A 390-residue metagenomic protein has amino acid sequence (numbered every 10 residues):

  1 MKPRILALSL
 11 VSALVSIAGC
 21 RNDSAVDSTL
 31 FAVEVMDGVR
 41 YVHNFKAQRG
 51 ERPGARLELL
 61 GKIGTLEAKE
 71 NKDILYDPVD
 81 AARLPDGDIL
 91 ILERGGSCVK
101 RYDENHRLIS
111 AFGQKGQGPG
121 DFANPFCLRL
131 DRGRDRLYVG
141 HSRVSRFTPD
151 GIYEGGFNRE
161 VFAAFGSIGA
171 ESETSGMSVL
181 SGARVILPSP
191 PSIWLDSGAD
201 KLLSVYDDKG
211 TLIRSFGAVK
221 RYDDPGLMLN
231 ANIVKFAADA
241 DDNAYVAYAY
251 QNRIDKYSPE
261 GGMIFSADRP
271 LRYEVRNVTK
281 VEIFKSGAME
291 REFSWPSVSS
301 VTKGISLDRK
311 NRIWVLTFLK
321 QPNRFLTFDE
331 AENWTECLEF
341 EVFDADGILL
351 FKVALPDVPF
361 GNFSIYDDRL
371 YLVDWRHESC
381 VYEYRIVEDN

Functional and structural regions predicted by a protein language model:
M1-A7: Bacterial N-terminal signal peptides that target proteins for export
L8-S16: Bacterial N-terminal signal peptides
C20-N390: Eukaryotic scaffold repeat domains enriched in small/polar residues
